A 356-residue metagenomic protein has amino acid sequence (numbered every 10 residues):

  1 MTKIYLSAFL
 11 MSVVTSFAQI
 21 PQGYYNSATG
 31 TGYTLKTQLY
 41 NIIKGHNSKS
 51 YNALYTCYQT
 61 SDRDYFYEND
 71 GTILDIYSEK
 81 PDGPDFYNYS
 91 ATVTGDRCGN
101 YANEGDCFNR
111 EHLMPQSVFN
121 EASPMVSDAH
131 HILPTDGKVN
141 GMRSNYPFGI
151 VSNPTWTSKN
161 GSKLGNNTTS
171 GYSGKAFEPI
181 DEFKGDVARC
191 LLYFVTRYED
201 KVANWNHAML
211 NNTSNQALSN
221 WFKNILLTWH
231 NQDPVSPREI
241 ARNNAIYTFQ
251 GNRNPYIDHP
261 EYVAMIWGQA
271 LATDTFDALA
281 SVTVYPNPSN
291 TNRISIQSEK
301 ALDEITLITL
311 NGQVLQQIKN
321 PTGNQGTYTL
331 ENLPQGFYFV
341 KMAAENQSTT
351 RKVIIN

Functional and structural regions predicted by a protein language model:
M1-Q22, T273, Q313, T350: Bacterial Sec-dependent N-terminal signal peptides
S7, D277-N356: C-terminal outer-membrane/trafficking sorting elements
A18-P84: N-terminal module-boundary/linker segments of secreted carbohydrate-active enzymes
I73, P81-C107: Short, His- and charge-rich active-site/binding loops that engage polyanionic ligands
Y89-T92, M125, A129, H207 (+1 more regions): Short, polar loop/linker segments at the starts of domains and inter-domain junctions
C98-N109, L113-A270: Domain-level detector of nuclease and nuclease-like folds in predominantly extracellular/periplasmic contexts
